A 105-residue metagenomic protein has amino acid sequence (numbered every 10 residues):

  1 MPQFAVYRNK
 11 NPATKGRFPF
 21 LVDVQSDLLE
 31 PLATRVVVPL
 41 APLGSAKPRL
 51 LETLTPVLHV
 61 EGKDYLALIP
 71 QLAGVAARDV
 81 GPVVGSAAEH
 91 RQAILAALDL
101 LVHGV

Functional and structural regions predicted by a protein language model:
M1, T14-K15, R91: Onset of an N-terminal alpha helix
M1-N9: Short coil-to-beta transition motif at edge beta-strands of beta-rich domains
M1-P2, P31, P70-V75: Short amphipathic alpha-helical segments, especially helix-boundary/capping motifs
V6, T14-V57: Compact nucleic-acid interaction/catalytic patches
R8, V22, A96-D99: Residue-level recognition of well-ordered secondary-structure positions
P12, S26, L100-H103: Residue-level marker of positions within ordered structural domains that often coincide with functionally constrained
A13, L43-G44, D64, A73: Residues that cap or initiate secondary-structure elements
L58-V105: C-terminal terminal-subdomain/extension
